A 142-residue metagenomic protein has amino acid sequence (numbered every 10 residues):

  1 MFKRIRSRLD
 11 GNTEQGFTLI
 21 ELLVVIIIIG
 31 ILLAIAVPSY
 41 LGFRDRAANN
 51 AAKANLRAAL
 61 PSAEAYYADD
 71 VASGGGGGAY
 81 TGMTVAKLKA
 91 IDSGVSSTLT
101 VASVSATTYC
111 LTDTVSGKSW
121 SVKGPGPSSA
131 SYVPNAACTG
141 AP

Functional and structural regions predicted by a protein language model:
M1-F17: N-terminal leader/signal peptides at the extreme start of proteins
R4, R8, L22, F43-R46: Amphipathic alpha-helical segments that mediate coupling or scaffolding at interfaces
T13-Y40: N-terminal single-pass transmembrane signal-anchor helix
A34, G42-D45, P61, A65-A68: Regular, well-ordered alpha-helical segments
L41-L56, D70: Aliphatic-rich helix starts adjacent to a transmembrane/signal segment
P61-P142: Periplasmic/extracellular, small/polar-rich flexible segments of pilin-like filament-forming proteins
